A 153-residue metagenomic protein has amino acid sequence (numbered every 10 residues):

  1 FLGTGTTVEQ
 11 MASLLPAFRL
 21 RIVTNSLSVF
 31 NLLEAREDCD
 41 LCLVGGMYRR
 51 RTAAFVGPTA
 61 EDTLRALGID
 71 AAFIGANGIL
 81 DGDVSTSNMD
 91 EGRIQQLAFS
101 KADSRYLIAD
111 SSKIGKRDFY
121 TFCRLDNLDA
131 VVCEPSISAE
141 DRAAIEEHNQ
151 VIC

Functional and structural regions predicted by a protein language model:
F1, I22, S87: Conserved SAM-binding loop
L2-G3, T24, C133: Short beta-strand scaffold positions
L2-V8, D40-V44: Short, charged N-terminal helix-start/capping segments
T7-F18, D83-R93: Short Gly/Thr/Asp-enriched flexible loops that form oxyanion-binding sites at enzyme active sites
S13-L14, I22-L32: Catalytic core of membrane glycerolipid acyltransferases/transacylases, capturing the structured, soluble-facing
A17-I22, N127-A130: Short active-site oxyanion
L27-C153: Conserved phosphate- and dinucleotide-binding cores of soluble alpha/beta proteins, encompassing both enzyme active
